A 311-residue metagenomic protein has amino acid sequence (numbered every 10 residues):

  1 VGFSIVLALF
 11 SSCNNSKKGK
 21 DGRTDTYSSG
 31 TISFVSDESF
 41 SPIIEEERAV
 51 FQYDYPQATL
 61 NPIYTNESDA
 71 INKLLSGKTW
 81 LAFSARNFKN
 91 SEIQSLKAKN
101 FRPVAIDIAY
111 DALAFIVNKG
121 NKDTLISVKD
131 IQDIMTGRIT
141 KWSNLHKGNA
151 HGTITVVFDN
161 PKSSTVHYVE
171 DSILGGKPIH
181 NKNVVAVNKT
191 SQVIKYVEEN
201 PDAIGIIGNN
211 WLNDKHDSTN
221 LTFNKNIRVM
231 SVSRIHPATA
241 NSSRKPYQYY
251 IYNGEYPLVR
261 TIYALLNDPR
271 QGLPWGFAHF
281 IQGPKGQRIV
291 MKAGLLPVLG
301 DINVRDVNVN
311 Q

Functional and structural regions predicted by a protein language model:
V1-L7: Sec-dependent N-terminal signal peptides
L9-S12: C-terminal motif of bacterial Sec signal peptides marking the signal peptidase cleavage site
N14-P56, I63, E67-S68, N72-K73 (+2 more regions): Exported/periplasmic ABC-transporter solute-binding proteins
E67-K99, K215-D217: Pocket-flanking alpha-helical
F83-I106, R234-R244, Y249-Y250: Acidic, polar ligand-binding/catalytic clefts
